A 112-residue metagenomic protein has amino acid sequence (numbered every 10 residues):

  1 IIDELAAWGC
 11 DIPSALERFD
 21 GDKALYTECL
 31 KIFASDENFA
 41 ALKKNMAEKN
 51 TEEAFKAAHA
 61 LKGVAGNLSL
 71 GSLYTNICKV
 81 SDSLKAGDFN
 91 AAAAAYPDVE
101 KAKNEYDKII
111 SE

Functional and structural regions predicted by a protein language model:
I1-E112: Two-component system phosphorelay core
